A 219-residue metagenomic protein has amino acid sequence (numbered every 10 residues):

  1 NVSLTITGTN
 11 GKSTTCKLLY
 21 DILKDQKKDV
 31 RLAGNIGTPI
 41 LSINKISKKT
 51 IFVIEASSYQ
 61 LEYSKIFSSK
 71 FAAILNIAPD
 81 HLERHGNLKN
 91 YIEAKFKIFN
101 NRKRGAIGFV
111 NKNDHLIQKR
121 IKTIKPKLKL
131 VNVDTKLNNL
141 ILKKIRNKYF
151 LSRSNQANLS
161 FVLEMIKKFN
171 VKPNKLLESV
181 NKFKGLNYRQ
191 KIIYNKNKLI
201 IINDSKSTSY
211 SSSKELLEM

Functional and structural regions predicted by a protein language model:
N1-G34: Walker A (P-loop) phosphate-binding motif
S3, D29, K49-V53, I107 (+1 more regions): Residue-level preference for the first positions of well-ordered beta-strands
I6, S13, N35, L75 (+6 more regions): Residue-level signal for inorganic ion chemistry
G11, T38, S58, P79 (+2 more regions): Short, glycine/acidic-enriched loop or turn micro-motifs at the edges of active sites
K28-K48: Conserved substrate/cofactor phosphate-moiety recognition/catalytic segment in nucleotide-dependent phosphotransferases
D29, K148-M219: Nucleotide phosphate-binding/pyrophosphate-handling subdomain across enzymes that bind or process nucleotide phosphates
I36-I40, S58-Q60, G185: Short acidic loop-to-helix transition motifs that present clustered carboxylates
S47-R146, F150: Flexible active-site lid/hinge loop adjacent to a nucleotide/diphosphate and Mg2+-phosphate binding pocket
